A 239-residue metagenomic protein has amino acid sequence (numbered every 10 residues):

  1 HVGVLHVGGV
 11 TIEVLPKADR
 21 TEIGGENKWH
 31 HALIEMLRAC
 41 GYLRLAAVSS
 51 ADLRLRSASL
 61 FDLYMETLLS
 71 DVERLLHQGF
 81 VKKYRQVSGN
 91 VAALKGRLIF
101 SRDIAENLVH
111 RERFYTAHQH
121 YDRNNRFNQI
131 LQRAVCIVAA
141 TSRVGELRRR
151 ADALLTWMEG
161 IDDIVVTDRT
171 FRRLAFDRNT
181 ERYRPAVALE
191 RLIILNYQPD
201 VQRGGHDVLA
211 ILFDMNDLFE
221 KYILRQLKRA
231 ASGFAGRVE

Functional and structural regions predicted by a protein language model:
H1-G205, L209: Residue(s) in the substrate-gating loop at a strand-loop-helix junction that position the organic substrate next
H206-E239: Catalytic core segments in nucleotide and nucleic-acid processing enzymes
